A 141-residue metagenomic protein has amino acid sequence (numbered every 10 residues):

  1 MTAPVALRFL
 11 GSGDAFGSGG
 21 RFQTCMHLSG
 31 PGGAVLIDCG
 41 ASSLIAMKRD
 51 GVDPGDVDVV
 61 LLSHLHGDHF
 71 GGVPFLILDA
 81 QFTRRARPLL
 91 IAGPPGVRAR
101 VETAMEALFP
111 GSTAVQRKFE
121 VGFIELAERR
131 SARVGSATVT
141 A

Functional and structural regions predicted by a protein language model:
M1-A141: Binuclear metal-dependent hydrolase catalytic cores
